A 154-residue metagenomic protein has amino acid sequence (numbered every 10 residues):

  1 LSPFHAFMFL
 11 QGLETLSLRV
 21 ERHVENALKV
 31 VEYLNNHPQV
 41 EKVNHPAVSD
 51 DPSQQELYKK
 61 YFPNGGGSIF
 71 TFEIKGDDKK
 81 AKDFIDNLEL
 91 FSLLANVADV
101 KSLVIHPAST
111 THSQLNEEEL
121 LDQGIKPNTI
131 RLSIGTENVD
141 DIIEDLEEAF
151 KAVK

Functional and structural regions predicted by a protein language model:
L1-I69, E73-L103: Active-site C-terminal subdomain of aminotransferase-like
D86, S102-K154: PLP-dependent enzyme catalytic core of the Aspartate aminotransferase-like
